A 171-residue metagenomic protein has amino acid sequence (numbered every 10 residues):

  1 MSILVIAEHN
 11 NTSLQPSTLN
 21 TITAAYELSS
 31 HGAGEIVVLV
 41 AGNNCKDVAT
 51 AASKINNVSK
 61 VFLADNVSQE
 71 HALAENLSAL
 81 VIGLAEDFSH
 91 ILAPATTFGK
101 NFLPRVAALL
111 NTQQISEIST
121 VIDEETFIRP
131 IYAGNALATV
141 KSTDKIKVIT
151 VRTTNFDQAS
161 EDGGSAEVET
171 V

Functional and structural regions predicted by a protein language model:
M1-V171: N-terminal glycine-rich FAD/FM-binding segment characteristic of electron-transfer flavoproteins
